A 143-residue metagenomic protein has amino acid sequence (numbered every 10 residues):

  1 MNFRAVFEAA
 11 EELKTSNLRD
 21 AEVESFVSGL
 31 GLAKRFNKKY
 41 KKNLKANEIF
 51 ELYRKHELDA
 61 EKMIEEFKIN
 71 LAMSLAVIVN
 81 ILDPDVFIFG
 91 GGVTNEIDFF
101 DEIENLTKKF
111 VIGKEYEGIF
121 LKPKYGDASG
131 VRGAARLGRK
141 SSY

Functional and structural regions predicted by a protein language model:
E8-Y143: ATP-binding/phosphotransfer module of carbohydrate and carboxylate kinases, centering on a glycine-rich
